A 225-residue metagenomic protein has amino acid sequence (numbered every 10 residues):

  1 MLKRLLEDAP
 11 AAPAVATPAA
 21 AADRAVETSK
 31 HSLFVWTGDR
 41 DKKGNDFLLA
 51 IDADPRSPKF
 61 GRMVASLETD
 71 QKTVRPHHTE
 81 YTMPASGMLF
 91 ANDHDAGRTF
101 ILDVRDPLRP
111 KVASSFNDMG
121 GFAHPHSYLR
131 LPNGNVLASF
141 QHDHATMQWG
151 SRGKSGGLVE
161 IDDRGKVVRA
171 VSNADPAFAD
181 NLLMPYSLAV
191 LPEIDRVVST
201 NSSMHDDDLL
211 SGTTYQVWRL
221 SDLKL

Functional and structural regions predicted by a protein language model:
P18-S29, H78-S86, Y128-P132, D143 (+1 more regions): Structural signature of eukaryotic scaffold interfaces centered on beta-propeller domains
A20-A22, G44, R75-H77, H124 (+3 more regions): Beta-rich catalytic cores
D41-G44, H94-G97, A145-S155, D206-T213: Short, solvent-exposed loop/turn segments at conserved positions within beta-propeller repeat blades
L49-A53, R152-G165, G212-D222: Beta-propeller blade signature
P55-A65, D106-S114, R164-V171, D222-L225: Beta-strand initiation motifs
G61-R130: Blade-loop segments of beta-propeller domains
R109-P192: Asp-box/WD-like beta-propeller blade repeats and closely related beta-sheet repeat scaffolds
